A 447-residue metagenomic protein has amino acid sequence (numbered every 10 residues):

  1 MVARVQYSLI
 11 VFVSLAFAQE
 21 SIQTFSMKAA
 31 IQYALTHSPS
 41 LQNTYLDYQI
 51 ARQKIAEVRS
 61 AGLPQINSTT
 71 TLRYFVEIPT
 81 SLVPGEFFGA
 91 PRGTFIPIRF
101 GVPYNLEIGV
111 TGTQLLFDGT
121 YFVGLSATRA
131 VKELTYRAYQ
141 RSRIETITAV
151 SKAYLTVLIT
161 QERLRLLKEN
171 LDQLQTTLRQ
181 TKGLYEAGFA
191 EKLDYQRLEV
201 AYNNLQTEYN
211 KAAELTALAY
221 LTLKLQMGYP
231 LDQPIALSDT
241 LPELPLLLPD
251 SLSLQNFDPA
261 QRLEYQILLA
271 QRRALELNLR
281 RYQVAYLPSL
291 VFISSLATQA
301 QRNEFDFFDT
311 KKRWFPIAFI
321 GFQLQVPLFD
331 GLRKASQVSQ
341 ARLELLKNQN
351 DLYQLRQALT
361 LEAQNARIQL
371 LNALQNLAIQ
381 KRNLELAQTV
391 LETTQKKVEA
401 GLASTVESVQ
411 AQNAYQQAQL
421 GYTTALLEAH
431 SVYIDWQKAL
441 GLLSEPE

Functional and structural regions predicted by a protein language model:
M1-Y33, T69, S81-R92, A213-S253 (+1 more regions): Terminal intrinsically disordered/low-complexity segments used for targeting and assembly
A18-T71, E77, L231, L237-N278 (+3 more regions): Bacterial Sec-pathway N-terminal export signals of envelope proteins
E20-I22, T69-V110, T240-L248, I293-V326 (+1 more regions): Small/polar, glycine/serine/threonine/aspartate-rich low-complexity segments that form flexible
A29, Q53, E145-P259, Q369 (+2 more regions): Periplasmic alpha-helical coiled-coil/stalk elements that build and connect Gram-negative outer-membrane
Q42-L46, R59-S60, P103, L116-R143 (+7 more regions): Sec/SRP-type N-terminal targeting helices
S60, T207-Y229, L384-L442: Short segments within alpha-helical structural elements
